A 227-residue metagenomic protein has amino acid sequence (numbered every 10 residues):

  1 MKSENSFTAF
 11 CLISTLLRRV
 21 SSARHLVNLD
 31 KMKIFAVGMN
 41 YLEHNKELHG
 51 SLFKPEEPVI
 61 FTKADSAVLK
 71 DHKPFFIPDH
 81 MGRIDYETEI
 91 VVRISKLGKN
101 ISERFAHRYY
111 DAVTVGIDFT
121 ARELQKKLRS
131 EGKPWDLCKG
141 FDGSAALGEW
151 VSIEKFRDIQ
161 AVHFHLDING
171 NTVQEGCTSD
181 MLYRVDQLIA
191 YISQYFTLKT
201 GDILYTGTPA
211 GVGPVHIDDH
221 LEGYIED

Functional and structural regions predicted by a protein language model:
F7-K199, I203, G211-D227: Catalytic-core "active-site belt" of small-molecule-metabolizing enzymes, emphasizing His/Asp/Glu-rich regions
